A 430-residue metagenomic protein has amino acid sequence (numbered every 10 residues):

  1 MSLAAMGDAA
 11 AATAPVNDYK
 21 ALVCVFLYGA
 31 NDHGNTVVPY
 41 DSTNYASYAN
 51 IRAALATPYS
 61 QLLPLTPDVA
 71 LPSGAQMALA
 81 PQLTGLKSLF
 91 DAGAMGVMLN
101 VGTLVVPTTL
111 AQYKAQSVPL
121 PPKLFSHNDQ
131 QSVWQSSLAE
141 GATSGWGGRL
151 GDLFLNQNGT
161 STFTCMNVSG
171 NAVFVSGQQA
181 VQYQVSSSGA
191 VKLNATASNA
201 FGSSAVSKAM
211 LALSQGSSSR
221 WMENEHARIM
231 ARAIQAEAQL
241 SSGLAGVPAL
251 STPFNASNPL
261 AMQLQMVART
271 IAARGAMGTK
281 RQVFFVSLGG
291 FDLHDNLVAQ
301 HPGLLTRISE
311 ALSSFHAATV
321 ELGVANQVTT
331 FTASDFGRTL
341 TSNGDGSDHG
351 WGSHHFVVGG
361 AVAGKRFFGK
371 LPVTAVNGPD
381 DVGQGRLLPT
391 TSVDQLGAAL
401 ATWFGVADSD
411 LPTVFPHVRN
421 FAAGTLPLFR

Functional and structural regions predicted by a protein language model:
M1-E321, T341, V357-V358, R366-R430: Feature for exported/extracytoplasmic and membrane-associated proteins, marking the mature portion
R281-V283, A325-Q327, A333, G350-S353 (+1 more regions): Active-site lining segments that contact anionic ligands and/or coordinate catalytic metals
D295-Q300, F336-G352: Short glycine/threonine-rich loop-to-helix capping motif typified by GTGT followed within a few residues by an Asp-Pro
T319-G344: Metal-dependent active-site segment of extracytoplasmic phospho-/sulfohydrolases and closely related
G346-S347, F356-V358, V362: Catalytic phosphate/nucleotide-handling subdomain of diverse soluble enzymes
